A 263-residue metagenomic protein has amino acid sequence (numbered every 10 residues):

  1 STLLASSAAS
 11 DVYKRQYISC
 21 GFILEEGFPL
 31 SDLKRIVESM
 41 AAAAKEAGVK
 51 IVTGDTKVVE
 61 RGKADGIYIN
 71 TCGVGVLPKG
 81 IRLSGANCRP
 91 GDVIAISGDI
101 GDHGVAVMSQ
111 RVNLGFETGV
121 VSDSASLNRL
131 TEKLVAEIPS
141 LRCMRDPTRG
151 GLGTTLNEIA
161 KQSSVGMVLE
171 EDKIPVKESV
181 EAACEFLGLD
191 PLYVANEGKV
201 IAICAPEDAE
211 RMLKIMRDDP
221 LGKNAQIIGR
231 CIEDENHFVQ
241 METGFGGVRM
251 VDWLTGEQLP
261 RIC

Functional and structural regions predicted by a protein language model:
S1-A9, Y13: Single conserved hydrophobic/aromatic residue that forms the stacking wall/gate of nucleotide- or nucleobase-binding
S10, K14-C263: Helix-biased detector of long, well-ordered alpha-helical tracts
